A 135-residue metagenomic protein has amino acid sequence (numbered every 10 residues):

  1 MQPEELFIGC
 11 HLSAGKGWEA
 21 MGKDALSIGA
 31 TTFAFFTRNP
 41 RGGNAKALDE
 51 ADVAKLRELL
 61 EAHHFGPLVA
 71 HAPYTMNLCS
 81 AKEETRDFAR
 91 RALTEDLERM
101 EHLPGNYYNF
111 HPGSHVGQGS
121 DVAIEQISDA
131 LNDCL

Functional and structural regions predicted by a protein language model:
M1-A72, M76, S80-E95: N-terminal pre-domain/capping segments
L78-L135: Active-site acidic/histidine proton-transfer and metal-coordination neighborhood in alpha/beta enzyme cores
